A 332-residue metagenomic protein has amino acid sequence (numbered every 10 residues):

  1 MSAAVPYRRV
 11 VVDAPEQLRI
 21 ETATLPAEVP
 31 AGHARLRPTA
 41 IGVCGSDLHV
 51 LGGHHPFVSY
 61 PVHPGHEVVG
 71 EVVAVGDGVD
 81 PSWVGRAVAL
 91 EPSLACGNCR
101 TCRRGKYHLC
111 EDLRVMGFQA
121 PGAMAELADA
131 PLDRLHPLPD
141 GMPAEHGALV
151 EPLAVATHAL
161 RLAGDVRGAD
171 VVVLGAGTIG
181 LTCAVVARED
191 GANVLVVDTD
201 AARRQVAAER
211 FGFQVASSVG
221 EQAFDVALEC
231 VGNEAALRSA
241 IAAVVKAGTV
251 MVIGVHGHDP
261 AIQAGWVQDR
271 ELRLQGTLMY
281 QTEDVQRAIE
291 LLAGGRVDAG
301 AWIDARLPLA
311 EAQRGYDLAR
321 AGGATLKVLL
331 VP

Functional and structural regions predicted by a protein language model:
M1-V5, R238, T282-P332: C-terminal hydrophobic helical "lid"/dimerization subdomain of Rossmann-like NAD(P)H-dependent oxidoreductases
R9-E28, G45-A74, A89, L109-P121: N-terminal glycine-rich cofactor-binding segment
P26-I41, H55-R100, P139-G141: Glycine-rich beta-strand-centered segment in the early N-terminal region that forms part of a ligand/cofactor-binding
G85, A223-F224, A299, A312: Local beta-strand N-terminus motif with an aromatic residue
L94-L174, G300: NAD(P)H dinucleotide-binding glycine-rich loop of Rossmann-like/cofactor-binding domains, especially the beta1-alpha1
M142-S217: Mid-domain Rossmann-like dinucleotide-binding core that forms the NAD(H)/NADP(H) cofactor-binding site
V219-A227: A short acidic, Gly/Pro-enriched loop at the edge of an enzyme's catalytic core that lines a small-molecule cofactor
E234-R296, V331-P332: Glycine-rich phosphate-binding loop and adjacent beta-alpha segment of Rossmann(oid) nucleotide-cofactor-binding
